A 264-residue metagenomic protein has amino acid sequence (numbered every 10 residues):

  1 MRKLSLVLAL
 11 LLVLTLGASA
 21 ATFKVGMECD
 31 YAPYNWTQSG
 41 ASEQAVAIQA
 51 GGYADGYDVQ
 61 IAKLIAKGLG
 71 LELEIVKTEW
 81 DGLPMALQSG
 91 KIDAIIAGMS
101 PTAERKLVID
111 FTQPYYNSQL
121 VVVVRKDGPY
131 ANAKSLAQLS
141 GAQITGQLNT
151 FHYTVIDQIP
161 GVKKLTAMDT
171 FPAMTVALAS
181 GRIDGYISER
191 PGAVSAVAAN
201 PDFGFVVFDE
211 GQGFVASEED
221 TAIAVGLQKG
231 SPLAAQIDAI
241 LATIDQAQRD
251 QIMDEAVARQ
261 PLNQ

Functional and structural regions predicted by a protein language model:
A21-M99, L107: Extracytoplasmic small-molecule ligand-binding "clamshell" domains of the periplasmic binding protein/Venus flytrap
D30, N117-V124, A198-L241, A258-Q264: Periplasmic-binding protein-like
Q38-Q49, A62-L71, N149-T170, T175 (+1 more regions): Ligand-binding cleft/hinge of the Venus flytrap
Y57-V59, E74-M85, A131, T166-S180 (+2 more regions): Short helix-initiation/N-cap motifs at beta->coil->alpha
V59-G68, D127-G128, A142-Q143, Q147-T150 (+1 more regions): Extended ligand-binding regions for polar small-molecule ligands
K67, E72-Q138, V206, E210-E218: Acidic, polar ligand-binding/catalytic clefts
G70-E72, S89-A97, A142-Q143, A179-G192 (+1 more regions): Alpha-to-beta junction loops
F151-L165, F205-V207, D238-Q264: Ligand-binding clefts/hinges and TM-proximal coupling segments of bilobed small-molecule sensing domains
